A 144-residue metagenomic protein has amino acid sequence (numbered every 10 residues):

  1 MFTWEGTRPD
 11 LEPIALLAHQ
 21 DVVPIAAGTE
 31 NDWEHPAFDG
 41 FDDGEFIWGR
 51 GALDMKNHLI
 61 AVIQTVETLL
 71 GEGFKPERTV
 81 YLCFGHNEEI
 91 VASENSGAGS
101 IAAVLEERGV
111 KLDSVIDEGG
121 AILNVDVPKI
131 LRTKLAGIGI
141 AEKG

Functional and structural regions predicted by a protein language model:
M1-A52, L69-P76: Acidic/His- and Gly-rich active-site-bordering loop/insert found across diverse amide/peptide-bond hydrolases
F46, L53-A141: Acidic/histidine-rich catalytic neighborhood of metal-dependent amide-processing enzymes
